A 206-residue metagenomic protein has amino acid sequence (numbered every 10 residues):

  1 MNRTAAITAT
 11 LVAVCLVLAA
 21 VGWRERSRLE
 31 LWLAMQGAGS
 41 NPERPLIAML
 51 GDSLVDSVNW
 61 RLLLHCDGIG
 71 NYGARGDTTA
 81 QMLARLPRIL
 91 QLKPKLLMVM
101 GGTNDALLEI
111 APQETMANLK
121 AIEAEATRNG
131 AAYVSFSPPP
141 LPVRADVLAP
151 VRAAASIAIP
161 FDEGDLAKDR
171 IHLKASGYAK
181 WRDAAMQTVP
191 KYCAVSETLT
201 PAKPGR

Functional and structural regions predicted by a protein language model:
M1-V21, E25: N-terminal Sec-pathway targeting helices
R3, L62-L64, G68-I69, Q81-R206: Alpha-helical cap/lid subdomain in secreted, periplasmic, or secretory-pathway luminal O-acyl-processing enzymes
R3-A5, L11, G37, P42 (+3 more regions): Short, well-ordered helical secondary-structure segments
L16-M98: Serine-esterase "nucleophile elbow" of acetyl-processing enzymes
